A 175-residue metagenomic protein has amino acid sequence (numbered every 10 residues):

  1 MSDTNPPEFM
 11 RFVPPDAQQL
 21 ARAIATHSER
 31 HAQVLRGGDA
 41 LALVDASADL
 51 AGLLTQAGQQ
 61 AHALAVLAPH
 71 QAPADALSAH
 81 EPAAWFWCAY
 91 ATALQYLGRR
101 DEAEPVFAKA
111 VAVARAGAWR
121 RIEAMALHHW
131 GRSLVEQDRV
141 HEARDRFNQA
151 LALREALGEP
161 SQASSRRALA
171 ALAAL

Functional and structural regions predicted by a protein language model:
R36-D39, D75-A79, V113-W119, E155-P160: Short coil/turn linkers that connect adjacent helices within long alpha-helical scaffolds, especially alpha-solenoid
A42, P82, E102, R120-I122 (+1 more regions): Structural signature of alpha-solenoid helical repeat junctions
D45, W85, M125, D145 (+1 more regions): Residue register of alpha-helical TPR repeats
